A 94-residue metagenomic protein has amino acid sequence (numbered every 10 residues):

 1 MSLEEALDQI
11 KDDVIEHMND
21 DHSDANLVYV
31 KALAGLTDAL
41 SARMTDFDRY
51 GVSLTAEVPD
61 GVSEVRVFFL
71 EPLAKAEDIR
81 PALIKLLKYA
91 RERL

Functional and structural regions predicted by a protein language model:
M1-L94: Binding-site signature for planar aromatic cofactors or substrates
